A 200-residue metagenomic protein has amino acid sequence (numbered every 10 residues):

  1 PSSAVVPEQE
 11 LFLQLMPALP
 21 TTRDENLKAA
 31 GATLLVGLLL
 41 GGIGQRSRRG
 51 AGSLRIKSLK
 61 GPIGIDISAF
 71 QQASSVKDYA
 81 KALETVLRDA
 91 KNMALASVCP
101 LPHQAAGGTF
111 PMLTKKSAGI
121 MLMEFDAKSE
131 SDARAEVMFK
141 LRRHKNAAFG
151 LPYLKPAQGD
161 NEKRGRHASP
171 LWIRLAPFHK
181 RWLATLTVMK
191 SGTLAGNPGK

Functional and structural regions predicted by a protein language model:
P1-K200: Basic, Gly/Ser/Thr-rich N-terminal segments that form RNA-phosphate-binding interfaces in CRISPR RAMP
